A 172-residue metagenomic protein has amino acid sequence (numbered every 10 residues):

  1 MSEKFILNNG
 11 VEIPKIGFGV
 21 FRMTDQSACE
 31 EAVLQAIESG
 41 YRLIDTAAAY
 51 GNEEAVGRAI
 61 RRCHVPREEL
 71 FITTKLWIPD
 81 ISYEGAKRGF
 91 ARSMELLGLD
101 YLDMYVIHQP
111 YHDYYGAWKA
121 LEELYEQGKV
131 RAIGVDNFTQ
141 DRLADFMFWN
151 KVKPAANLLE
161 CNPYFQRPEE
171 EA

Functional and structural regions predicted by a protein language model:
M1-L70: N-terminal binding-site loop/beta-alpha segment at the start of enzyme catalytic domains that lines or forms
F18, A36, I44, V56 (+6 more regions): Conserved, mostly hydrophobic/aromatic
R22, A48-Y50, L76-I78, Y111 (+2 more regions): Active-site-proximal loop/turn and secondary-structure-junction residues that shape catalytic pockets, frequently
T24-I37, I81-L97, G116, Q140-D145 (+1 more regions): Short, acidic/polar
R62-E69, L97-L99, Y125-K129, W149-K153: Short helix-capping segments at alpha-helix termini
R67-D80, D103-P110, N137: A short, structured active-site edge motif that brings together acidic residues
A86-V106, E123-Q127: CE4/NodB-like, metal-dependent polysaccharide N-deacetylase domain that modifies extracellular/periplasmic N-acetylated
Q109-A172: Beta/alpha (TIM)-barrel catalytic core signal, keyed to glycine-rich beta->alpha loops juxtaposed to Asp/Glu that bind
